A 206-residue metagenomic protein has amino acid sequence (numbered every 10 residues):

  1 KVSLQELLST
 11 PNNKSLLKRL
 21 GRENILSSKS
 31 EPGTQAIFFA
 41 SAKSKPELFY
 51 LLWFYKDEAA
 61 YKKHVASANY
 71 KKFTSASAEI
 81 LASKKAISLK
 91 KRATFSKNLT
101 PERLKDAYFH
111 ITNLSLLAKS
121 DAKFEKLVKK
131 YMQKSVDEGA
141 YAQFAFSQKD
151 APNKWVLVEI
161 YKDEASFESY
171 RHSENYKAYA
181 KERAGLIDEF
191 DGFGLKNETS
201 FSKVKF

Functional and structural regions predicted by a protein language model:
K1-F49, K56-A66, K71, A78-F206: Short S/T/G/P-rich N-terminal loop/turn motif that feeds into the first structured element of a domain
